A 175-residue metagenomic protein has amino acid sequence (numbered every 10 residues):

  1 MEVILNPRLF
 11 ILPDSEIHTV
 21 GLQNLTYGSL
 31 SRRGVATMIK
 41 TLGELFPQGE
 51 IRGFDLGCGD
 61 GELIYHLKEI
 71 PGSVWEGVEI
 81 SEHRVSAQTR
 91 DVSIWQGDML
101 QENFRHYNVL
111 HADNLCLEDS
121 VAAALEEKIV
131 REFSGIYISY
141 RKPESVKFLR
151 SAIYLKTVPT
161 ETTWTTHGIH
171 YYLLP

Functional and structural regions predicted by a protein language model:
M1-F46: S-adenosyl-L-methionine
E50-G59: Conserved class I S-adenosyl-L-methionine
D60-P71: Conserved SAM-binding loop of SAM-dependent methyltransferases across substrates and taxa, primarily the Class I
L63, S81-R84: Conserved short alpha-helix immediately C-terminal to the canonical SAM/SAH-binding motif I of Rossmann-like
V74-E79: Conserved SAM-binding motif I beta-strand of class I
R90-M99: Conserved SAM-binding strand-loop segment of SAM-dependent methyltransferases
Q101-R105: Short conserved loop adjoining the S-adenosyl-L-methionine
L117-L174: C-terminal substrate-binding/active-site "lid" region of AdoMet-derived donor-dependent transferases
